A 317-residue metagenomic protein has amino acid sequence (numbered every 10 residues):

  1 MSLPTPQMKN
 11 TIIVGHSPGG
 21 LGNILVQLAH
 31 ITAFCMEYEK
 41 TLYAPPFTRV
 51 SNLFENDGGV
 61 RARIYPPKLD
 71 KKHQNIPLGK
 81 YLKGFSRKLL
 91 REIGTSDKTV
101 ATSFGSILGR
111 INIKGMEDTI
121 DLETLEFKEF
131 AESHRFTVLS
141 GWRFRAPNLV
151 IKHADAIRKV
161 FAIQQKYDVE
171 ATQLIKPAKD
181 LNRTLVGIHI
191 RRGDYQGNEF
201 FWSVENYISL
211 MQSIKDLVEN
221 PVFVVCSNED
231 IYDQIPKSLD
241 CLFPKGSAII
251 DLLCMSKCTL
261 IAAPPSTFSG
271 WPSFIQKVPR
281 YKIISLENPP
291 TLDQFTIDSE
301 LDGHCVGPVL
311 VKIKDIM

Functional and structural regions predicted by a protein language model:
L3-T11, N52-V218, G307-I313: Secretory-pathway luminal glycosyltransferase catalytic domains
H16-V26, Y195-F201: A short, glycine/small-residue-rich beta-strand->loop->alpha-helix junction that serves as a flexible
L21, I208, Q212-E300: Donor-binding and catalytic core of enzymes assembling or modifying cell-surface/extracellular glycoconjugates
L25-M36, Y207-K215: Histidine-anchored nucleotide/phosphate-binding helix
M36-L42, P279-Y281: Short helix-capping/linker segments at secondary-structure and domain boundaries
K40-S51, S227: A short beta-strand-loop structural module common to alpha/beta enzyme folds
T41-Y43, G187, V222-V224: A structural signal for isolated positions on well-ordered beta-strands in alpha/beta enzyme cores
F295-M317: Acidic, PIN/NYN-like endoribonuclease modules and their adjacent C-terminal/linker elements
